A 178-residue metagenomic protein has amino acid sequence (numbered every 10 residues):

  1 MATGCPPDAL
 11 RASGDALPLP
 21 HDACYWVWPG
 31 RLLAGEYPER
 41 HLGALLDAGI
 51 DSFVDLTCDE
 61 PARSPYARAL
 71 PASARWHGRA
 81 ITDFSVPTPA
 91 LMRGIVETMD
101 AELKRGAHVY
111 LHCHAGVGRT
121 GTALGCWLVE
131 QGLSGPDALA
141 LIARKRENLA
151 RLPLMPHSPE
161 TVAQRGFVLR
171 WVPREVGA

Functional and structural regions predicted by a protein language model:
M1-Y110, T122-A178: Cys-dependent protein tyrosine phosphatase-like superfamily
C113: Short cysteine clusters
G116: Conserved G/P- and acidic residue-centered "switch" motifs that form tight phosphate/ATP-binding loops in soluble
R119: Conserved SAM/SAH-binding loop-helix junction of Class I S-adenosyl-L-methionine-dependent methyltransferases
